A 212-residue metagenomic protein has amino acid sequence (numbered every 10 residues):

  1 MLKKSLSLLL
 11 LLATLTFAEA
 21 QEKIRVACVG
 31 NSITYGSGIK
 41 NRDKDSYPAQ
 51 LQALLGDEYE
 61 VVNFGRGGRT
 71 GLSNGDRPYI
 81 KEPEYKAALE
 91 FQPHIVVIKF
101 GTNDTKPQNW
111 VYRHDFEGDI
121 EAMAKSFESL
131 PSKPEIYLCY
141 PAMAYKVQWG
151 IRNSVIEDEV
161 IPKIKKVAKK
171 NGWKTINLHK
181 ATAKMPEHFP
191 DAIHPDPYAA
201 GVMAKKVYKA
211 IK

Functional and structural regions predicted by a protein language model:
M1-V29, I33-R42, A49-E58, L89-H94 (+4 more regions): N-terminal secretory targeting modules
K23-C28, I33-G118, V155: Conserved SGNH/GDSL esterase-like catalytic core that processes O-acyl groups on lipids and polysaccharides
I39, A142-K212: Catalytic His-Asp segment of secreted/periplasmic serine-dependent ester chemistry enzymes
Y47-P48, E121-F127: Short, well-ordered amphipathic alpha-helices
E60-V62, E135, G172-K174: Conserved beta-strand segments of alpha/beta enzyme cores
Y85, I120-A124, I161: Generic structural signal for well-ordered alpha-helices, preferentially at hydrophobic/aromatic core positions
E128-E135: A short helix->loop->beta-strand "cap" motif at the edges of active sites that frequently abuts
Y137-C139: Short beta-strand elements of ligand-binding domains
